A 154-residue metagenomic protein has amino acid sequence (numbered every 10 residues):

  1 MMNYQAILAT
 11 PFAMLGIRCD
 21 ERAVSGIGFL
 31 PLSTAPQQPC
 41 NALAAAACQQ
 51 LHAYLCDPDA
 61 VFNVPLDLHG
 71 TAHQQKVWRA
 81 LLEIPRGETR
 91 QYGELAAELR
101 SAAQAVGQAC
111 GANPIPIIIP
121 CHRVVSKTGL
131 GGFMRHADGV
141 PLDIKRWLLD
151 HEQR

Functional and structural regions predicted by a protein language model:
M1-S101, E152-R154: Basic nucleic-acid-binding alpha-helical/helix-turn surface characteristic of O6-alkylguanine DNA
G111: Residue-level detection of the helix-turn-helix DNA-binding "recognition helix"
P114, I118-I119: Major-groove DNA-recognition helix of helix-turn-helix-type DNA-binding domains
H122: ATP-grasp fold ATP-binding core
K127-G129: Short helix-start
F133, D138-R154: Positively charged, aromatic-accented nucleic-acid-binding surfaces
